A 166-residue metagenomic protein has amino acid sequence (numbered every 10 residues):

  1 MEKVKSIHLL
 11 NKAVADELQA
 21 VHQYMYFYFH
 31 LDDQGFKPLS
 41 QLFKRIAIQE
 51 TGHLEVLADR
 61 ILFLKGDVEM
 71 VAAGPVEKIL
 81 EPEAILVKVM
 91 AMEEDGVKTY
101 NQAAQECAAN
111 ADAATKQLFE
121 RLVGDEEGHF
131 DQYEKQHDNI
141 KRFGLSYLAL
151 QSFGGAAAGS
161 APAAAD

Functional and structural regions predicted by a protein language model:
M1-D166: Iron-associated oxidoreductase/ferritin-like identity signal
